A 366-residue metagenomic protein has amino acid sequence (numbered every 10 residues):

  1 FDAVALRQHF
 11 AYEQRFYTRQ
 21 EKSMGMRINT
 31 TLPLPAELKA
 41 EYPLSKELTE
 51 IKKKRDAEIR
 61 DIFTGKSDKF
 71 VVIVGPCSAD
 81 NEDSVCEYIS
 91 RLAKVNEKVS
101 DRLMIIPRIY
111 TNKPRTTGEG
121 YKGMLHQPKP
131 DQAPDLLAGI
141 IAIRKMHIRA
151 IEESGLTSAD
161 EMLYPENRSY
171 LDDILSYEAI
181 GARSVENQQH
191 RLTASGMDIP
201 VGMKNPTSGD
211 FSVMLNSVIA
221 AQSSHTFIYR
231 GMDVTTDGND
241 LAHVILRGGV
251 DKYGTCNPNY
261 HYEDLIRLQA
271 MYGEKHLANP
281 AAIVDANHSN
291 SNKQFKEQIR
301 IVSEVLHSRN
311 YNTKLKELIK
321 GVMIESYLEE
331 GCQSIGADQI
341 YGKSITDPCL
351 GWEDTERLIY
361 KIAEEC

Functional and structural regions predicted by a protein language model:
F1-V4, Q8: Targeting/processing segments of secretory and organellar proteins
H9, Q14-R15: Cationic, low-complexity basic patches in intrinsically disordered or flexible, solvent-exposed regions
G25-T64: N- or domain-start disorder-to-order transition segments that initiate the globular core
T30, I89, R102-R267, H288-S289 (+6 more regions): Active-site-facing alpha/beta catalytic cores
F63-T64, A93-S100, R149-E153, G273-L277: Acidic (Asp/Glu)-rich catalytic clusters
V71-S84, D347: Conserved phosphate/anionic-ligand binding catalytic regions in large, soluble enzymes, centered on
G75, V284, G351: Conserved, mostly hydrophobic/aromatic
Y327-C366: Internal helix-turn-beta structural module
